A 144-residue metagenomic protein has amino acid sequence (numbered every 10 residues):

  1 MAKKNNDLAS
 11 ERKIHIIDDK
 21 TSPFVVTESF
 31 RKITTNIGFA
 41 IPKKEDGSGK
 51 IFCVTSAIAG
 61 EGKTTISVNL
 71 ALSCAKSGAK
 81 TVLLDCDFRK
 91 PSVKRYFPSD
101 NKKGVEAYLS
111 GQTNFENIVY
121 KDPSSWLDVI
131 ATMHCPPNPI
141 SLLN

Functional and structural regions predicted by a protein language model:
N6-R31, T35, P42-K44, S48-I51 (+2 more regions): P-loop/Walker-type NTP enzyme "switch/lid" segment
E61-G62: Conserved glycine(s) of the Walker
T65-I66, L70: Hydrophobic positions on the alpha1 helix immediately C-terminal to the Walker A/P-loop
A75: Gly/Ala-rich phosphate-binding loop of Rossmann-like dinucleotide-binding domains, activating on the conserved
